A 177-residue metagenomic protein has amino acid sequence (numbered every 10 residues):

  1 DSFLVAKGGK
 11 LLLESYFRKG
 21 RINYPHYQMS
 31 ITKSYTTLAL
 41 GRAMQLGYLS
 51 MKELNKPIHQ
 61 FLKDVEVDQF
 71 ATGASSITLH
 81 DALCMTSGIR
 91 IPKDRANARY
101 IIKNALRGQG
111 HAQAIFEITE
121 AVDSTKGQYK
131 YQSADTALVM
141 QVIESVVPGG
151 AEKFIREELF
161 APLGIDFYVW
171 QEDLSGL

Functional and structural regions predicted by a protein language model:
D1-G20: A short, well-structured edge-of-sheet supersecondary motif
V5, K19-G20, T72-I77, R107-G108: Extracellular/periplasmic catalytic domains that process cell-envelope and extracellular macromolecules
G9, Y27-L54, A82, V139-I143: Active-site SXXK
S15-Y16, K93-N97: Short, solvent-exposed loop/turn and secondary-structure capping segments
Y16-G20, L40, A137: Acidic/histidine-rich, surface-exposed loop or edge segments in extracytoplasmic proteins
R21-N23, R95-L177: Catalytic-site signature segments of enzymes, centered on catalytic residues
M29-Y35, A74-I77, K130-A137: Aromatic- and histidine-enriched alpha-helix N-cap/loop-to-helix transition segments that scaffold the rims
L46-R90, E117-A121, S145-L177: Active-site helix/loop module of the DD-peptidase/beta-lactamase fold, centered on the serine-lysine SxxK catalytic
